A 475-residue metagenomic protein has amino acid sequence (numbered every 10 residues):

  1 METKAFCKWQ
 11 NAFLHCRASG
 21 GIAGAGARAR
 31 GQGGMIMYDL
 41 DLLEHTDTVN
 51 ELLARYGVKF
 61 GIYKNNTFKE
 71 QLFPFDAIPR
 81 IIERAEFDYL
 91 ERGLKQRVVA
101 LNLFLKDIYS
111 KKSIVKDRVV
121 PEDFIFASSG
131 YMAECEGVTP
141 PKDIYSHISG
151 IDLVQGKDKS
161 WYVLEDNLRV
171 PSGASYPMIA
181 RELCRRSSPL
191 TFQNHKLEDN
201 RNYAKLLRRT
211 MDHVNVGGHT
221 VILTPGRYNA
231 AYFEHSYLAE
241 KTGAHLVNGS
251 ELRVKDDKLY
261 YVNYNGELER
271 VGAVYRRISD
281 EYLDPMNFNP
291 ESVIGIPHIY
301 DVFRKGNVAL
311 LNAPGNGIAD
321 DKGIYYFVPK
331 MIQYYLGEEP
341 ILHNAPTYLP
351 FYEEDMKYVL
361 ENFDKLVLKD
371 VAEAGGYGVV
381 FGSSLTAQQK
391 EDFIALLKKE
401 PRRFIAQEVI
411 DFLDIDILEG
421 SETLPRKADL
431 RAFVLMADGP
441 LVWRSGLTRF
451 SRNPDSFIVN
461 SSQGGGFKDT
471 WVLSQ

Functional and structural regions predicted by a protein language model:
M1-Q475: Preference for protein termini
